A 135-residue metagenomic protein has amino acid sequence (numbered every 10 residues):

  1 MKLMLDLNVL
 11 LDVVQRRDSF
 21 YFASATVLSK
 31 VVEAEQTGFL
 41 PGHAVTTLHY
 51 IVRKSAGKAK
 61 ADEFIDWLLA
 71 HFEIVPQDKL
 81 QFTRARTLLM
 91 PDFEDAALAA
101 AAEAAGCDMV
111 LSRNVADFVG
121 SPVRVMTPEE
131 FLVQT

Functional and structural regions predicted by a protein language model:
M1-L40, R53-K60, G120, E129-T135: Short, well-structured N-terminal submotif of metal-dependent ribonuclease cores
K2, H71, A100-T135: Acidic, PIN/NYN-like endoribonuclease modules and their adjacent C-terminal/linker elements
V9, A44, Q81, A97-L98 (+1 more regions): Alpha-helix capping/helix-boundary segments
R16, H43-A44, F64-L89: Acidic catalytic patch
S29, A99-A100: Alpha-helical segments flanking ligand/cofactor-binding loops in enzyme cores
F39-L40, P76, S112: Short beta-strand scaffold positions
